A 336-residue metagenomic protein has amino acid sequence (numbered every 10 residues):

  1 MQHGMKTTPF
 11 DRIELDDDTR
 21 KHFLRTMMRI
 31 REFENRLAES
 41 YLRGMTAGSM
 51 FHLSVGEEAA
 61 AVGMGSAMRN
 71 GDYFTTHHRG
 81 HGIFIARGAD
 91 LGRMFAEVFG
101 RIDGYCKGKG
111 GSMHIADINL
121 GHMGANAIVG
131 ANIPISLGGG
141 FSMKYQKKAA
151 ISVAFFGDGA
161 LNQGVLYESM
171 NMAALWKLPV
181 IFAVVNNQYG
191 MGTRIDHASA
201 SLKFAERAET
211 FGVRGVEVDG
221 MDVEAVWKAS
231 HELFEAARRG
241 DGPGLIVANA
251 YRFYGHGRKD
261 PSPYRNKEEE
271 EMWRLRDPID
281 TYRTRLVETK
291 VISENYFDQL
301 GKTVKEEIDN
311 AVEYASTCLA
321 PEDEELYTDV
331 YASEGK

Functional and structural regions predicted by a protein language model:
M1-A60, A248, R258-K336: Conserved acidic/glycine
M5, H81-I83, M221, K302: Intrinsically disordered, low-complexity regions
T7, D11, E34, A38 (+7 more regions): Membrane-targeting and insertion segments and their boundary/processing signals
T7, M113-H114, V213, E217 (+1 more regions): Generic preference for hydrophobic/aromatic residues in regular secondary structure cores
T8, I13, H22, M27 (+15 more regions): Mixed-charge, polar/low-complexity N-terminal
N35-A38, M45-W176, R194-A200, A205-G212: Cofactor-binding active-site loop characterized by glycine-rich and histidine/acidic residues
F84-A86, G192, H256, E325: Short acidic, gly/pro-rich beta-turn/loop elements at beta-sheet edges and active-site/ligand-binding grooves
H122-T317: Glycine-rich ThDP/TPP pyrophosphate-binding loop and its adjacent helix/strand module within ThDP-dependent enzymes
